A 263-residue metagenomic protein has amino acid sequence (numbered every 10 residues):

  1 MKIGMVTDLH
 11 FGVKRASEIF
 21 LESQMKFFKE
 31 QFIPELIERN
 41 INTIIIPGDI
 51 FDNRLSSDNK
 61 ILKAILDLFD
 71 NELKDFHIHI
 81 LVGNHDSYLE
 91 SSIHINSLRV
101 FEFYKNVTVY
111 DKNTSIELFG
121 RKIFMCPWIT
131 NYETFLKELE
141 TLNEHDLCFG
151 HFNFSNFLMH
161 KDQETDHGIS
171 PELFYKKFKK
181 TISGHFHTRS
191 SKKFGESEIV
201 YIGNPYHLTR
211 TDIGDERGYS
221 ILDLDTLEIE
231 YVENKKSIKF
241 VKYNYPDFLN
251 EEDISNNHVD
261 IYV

Functional and structural regions predicted by a protein language model:
K2, L9, V13-I116, F174-F178: Core catalytic region of metal-dependent phosphoesterases/phosphodiesterases, especially metallo-beta-lactamase-like
I3, T43, R121-K122, D146-L147 (+1 more regions): Structural motif
D8, F28, I44, D49 (+8 more regions): Divalent metal-coordination and catalytic microenvironments
H10-K14, D52-L55, L81-S92, I116-E117 (+4 more regions): Active-site environment of divalent metal-dependent phosphoester hydrolases
D70-K74, L139-N143, P171-K177, F194 (+1 more regions): Short, conserved loop/helix-junction motifs that constitute active-site signature segments in enzyme catalytic cores
D86-L173, I202-P205: Conserved catalytic scaffold of divalent metal-dependent phosphoesterases
I116-E117, S197-Y262: Binuclear metal-dependent phosphoesterase catalytic core
H160-E228: Conserved beta-sheet core of the metallophosphoesterase superfamily
